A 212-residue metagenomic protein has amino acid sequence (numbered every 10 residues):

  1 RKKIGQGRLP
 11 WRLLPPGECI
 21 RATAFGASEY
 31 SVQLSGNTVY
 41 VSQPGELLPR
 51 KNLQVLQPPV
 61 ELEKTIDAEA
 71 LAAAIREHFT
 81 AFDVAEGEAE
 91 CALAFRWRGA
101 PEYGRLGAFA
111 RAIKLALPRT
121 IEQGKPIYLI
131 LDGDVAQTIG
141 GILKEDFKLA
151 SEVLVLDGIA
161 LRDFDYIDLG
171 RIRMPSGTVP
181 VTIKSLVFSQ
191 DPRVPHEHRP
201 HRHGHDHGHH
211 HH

Functional and structural regions predicted by a protein language model:
R1-S189: Helical "lid/coupling" subdomains associated with nucleotide-phosphate turnover
M174-P175, V194-H196: Long, low-complexity, intrinsically disordered N-terminal extensions of eukaryotic proteins, enriched
H196-H212: Histidine-centered metal-binding segments
